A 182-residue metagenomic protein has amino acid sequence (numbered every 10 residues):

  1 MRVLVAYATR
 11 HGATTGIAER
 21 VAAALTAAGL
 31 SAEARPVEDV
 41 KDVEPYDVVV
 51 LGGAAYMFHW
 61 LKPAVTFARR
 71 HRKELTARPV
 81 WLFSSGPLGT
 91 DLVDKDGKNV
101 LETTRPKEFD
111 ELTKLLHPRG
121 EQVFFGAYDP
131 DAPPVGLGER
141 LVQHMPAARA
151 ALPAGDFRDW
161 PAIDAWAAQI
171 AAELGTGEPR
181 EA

Functional and structural regions predicted by a protein language model:
R2-A28: N-terminal beta1-alpha1 ligand-phosphate binding loop
A8-T9, G53-A54, S85: Glycine-rich His-Gly loop
G16, A24, A28, E33 (+1 more regions): FMN-binding flavodoxin-like domain, especially the glycine-rich phosphate-binding loop
V37-D39: Conserved SAM/SAH-binding loop
